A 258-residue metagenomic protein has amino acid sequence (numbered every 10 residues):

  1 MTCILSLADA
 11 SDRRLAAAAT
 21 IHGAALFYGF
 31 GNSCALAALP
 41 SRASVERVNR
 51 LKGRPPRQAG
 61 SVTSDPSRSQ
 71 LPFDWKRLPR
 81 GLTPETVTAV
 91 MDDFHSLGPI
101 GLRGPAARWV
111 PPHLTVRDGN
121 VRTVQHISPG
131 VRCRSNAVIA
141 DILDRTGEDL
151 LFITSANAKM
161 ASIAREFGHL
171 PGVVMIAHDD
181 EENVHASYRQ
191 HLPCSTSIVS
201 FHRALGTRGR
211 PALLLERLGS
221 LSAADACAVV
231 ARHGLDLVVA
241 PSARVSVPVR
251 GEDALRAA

Functional and structural regions predicted by a protein language model:
M1-A258: Active-site-adjacent structural elements in enzyme catalytic cores
